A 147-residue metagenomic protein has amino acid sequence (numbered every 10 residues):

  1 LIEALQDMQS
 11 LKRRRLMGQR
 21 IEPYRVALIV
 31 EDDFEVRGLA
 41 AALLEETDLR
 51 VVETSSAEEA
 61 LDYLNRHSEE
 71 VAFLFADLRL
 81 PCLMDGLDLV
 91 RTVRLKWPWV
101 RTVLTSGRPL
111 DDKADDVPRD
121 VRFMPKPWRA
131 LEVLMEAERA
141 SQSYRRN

Functional and structural regions predicted by a protein language model:
L1-L28, F34-A41, T47-R50, E58 (+6 more regions): Non-catalytic signal-transmission and effector/linker regions of two-component phosphorelay proteins
E53-D62, G86: Helix N-cap/capping motif at the beta->alpha junctions
D77-L78: Active-site residues of response regulator receiver
P81-M84: Hydrophobic residue at a beta-alpha junction that N-caps the helix immediately following a catalytic beta-strand/loop
R108: Residues in the short beta-alpha loop(s) of Rossmann-like NAD(P)-binding domains
D111-R119: Short loop/helix-cap segments at secondary-structure boundaries that form the rim of catalytic
